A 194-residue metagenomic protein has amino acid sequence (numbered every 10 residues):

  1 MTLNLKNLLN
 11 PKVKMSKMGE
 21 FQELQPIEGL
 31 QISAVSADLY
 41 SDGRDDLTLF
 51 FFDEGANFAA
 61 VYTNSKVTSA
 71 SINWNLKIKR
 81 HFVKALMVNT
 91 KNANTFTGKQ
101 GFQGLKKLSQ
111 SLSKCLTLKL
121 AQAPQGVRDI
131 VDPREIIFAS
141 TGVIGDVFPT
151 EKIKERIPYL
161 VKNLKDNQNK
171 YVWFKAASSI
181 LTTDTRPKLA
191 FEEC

Functional and structural regions predicted by a protein language model:
M1, T117-V131: Intrinsic disorder/low-complexity segments
T2-Y62: N-terminal amphipathic/basic leader segments beginning at the initiator methionine
D46-L49, S71, K84-V88, R134-I137: Structural motif
N57, V61-K79, L181-C194: Glycine-rich oxoanion-binding loops at beta->alpha junctions
N57-A59, H81-F82, N94-T97, G145-F148: Short active-site-adjacent helix-start/loop capping segments
A85-G98, I137-I144: Short glycine-rich or small-residue beta-strand-to-loop segments that form or flank ligand, phosphate, metal/Fe-S
T90-L118: Alpha-helical support elements that line or immediately flank enzyme active sites and cofactor-binding pockets
K106, Q110, K114-C115, V131-C194: Glycine-rich, mobile lid/loop segments that gate access to catalytic sites or pores
